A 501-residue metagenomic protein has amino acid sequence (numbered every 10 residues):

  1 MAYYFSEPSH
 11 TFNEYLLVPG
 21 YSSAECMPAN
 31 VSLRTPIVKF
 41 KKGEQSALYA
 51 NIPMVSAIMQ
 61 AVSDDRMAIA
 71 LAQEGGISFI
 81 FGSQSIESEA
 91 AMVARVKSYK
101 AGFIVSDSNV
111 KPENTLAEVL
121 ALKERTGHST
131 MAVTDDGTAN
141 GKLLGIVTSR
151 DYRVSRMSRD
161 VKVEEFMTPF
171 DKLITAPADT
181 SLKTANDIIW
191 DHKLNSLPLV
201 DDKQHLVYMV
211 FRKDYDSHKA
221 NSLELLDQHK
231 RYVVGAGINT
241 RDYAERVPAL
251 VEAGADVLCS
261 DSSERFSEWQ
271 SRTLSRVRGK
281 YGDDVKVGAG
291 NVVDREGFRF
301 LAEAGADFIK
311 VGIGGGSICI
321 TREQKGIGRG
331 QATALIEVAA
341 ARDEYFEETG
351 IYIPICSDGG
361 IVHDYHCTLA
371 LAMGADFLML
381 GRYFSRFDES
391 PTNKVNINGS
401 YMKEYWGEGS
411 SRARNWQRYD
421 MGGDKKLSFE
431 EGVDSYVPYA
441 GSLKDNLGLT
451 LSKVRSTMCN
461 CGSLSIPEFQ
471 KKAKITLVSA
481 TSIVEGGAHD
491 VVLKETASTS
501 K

Functional and structural regions predicted by a protein language model:
M1-Y21, S108-K111, A176-P177, K183-D187 (+4 more regions): Alpha/beta catalytic cores of nucleotide-metabolism and tRNA/nucleoside-modifying enzymes
A29-A50, A57-M59, S88-H128, V133-D136 (+5 more regions): Bateman/CBS regulatory modules and CBS-like beta-alpha motifs in cytosolic regions of diverse proteins
Q45-A47, A72, K97, L120-E124 (+7 more regions): Surface-exposed amphipathic alpha-helices with a cationic face
A47-S56, G102-D107, F170, D227-A236 (+3 more regions): Short beta-strand/loop segments at the ligand-binding rim of alpha/beta enzyme cores
R66-I69, Y243-A253, V287, V292-V311 (+1 more regions): Catalytic cores of alpha/beta
Q73-S88, A255-S267, D307-K325, I361-V395: Glycine-rich phosphate-binding active-site loops on the catalytic face of alpha/beta enzymes
F79-Q84, S108-K111, T130-A132, T175-A176 (+6 more regions): Catalytic beta/alpha-barrel core
Q84-A94, N140, S155-D160, H205-L225 (+5 more regions): Active-site-adjacent beta->alpha loops and helix N-cap segments on the catalytic face of soluble alpha/beta enzymes
